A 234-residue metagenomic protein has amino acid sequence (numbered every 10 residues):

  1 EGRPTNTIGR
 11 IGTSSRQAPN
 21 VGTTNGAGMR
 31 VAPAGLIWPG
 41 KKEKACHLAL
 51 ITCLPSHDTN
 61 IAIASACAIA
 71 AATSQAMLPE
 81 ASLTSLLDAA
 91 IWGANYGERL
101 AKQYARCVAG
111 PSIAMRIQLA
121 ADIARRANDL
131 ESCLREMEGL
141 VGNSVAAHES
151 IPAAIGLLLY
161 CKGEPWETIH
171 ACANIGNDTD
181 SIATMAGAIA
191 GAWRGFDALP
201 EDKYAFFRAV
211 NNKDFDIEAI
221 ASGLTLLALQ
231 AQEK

Functional and structural regions predicted by a protein language model:
E1-K234: Structured, active/binding-site neighborhoods that engage oxygen-rich ligands
